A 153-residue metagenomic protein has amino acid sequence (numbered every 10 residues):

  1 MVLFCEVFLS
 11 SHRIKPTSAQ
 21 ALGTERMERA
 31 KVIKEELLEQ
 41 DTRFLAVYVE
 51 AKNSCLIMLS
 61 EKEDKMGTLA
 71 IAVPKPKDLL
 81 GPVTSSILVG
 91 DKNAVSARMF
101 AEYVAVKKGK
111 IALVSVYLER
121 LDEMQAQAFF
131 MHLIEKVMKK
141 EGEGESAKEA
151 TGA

Functional and structural regions predicted by a protein language model:
M1-R26: N-terminal amphipathic/basic-hydrophobic helices that include classical n-h-c signal peptides and signal-anchor
E28, K34-K107, I111-L113, Y117 (+2 more regions): Conserved mixed alpha/beta catalytic, RNA-binding, or beta-rich assembly cores of soluble enzyme, regulatory
E143-A153: Divalent-metal-activated hydrolytic enzyme cores
